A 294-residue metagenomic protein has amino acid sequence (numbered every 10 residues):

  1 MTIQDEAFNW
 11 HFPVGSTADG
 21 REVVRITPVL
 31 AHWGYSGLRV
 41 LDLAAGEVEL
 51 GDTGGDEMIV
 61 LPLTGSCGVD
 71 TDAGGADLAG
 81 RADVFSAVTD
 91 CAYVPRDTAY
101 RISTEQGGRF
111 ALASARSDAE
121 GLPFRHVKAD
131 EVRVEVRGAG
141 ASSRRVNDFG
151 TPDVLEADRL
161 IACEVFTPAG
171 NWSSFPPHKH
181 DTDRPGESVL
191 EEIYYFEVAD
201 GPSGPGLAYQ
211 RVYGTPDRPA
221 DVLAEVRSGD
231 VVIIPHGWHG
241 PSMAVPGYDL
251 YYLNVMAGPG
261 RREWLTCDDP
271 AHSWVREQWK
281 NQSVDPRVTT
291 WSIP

Functional and structural regions predicted by a protein language model:
M1-L50, E57-S66, Q282-P286, T290-P294: Hydrophobic, proline/glycine-rich low-complexity stretches
S16-L50, S143-I193: A short glycine-rich, His/Asp/Glu-containing loop-to-beta-strand
L30, S36-S103: Extended, compositionally biased flexible segments
G54-L78, V94, A169, D181-D230 (+1 more regions): Glycine- and acidic-residue-biased ligand/ion/polar-headgroup-sensing regions
F85-E105, A115, E225-P246: Conserved metal-binding segment of the jelly-roll/cupin
A92-D97, S103, G108-D181: Non-heme Fe(II) oxygenase catalytic core, chiefly the N-lobe of the double-stranded beta-helix
G108-D148, P246, L253-P294: Double-stranded beta-helix
P219-I233, W238-D268: Catalytic core of Fe(II)/2-oxoglutarate
